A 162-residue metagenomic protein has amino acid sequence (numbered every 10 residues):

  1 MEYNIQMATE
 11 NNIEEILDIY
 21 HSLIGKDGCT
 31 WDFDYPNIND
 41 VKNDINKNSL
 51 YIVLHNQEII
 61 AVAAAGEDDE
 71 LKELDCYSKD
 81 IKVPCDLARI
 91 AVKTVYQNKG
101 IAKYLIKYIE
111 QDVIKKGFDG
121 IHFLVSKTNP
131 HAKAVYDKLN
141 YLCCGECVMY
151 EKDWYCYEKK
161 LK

Functional and structural regions predicted by a protein language model:
Y3-I16: A short beta-loop-alpha structural element at the N-terminal edge of CoA-dependent acyl/N-acetyltransferase catalytic
E10, G25-T30, D34-R89, K93: Acetyl-CoA-dependent GNAT
L17-Y20, I24: Hydrophobic alpha-helical core bundles mediating ligand binding, dimerization, or RNAP-core interactions
H21, D137-E146: Conserved acetyl-CoA-binding loop of GNAT-fold acetyltransferases
V92, N98-Q111, A134-K138: Conserved acetyl-CoA-binding loop-helix of GNAT-fold acetyltransferases
I106, V113-L124: Conserved GNAT acetyl-CoA-binding A-motif
F123-K133, M149-D153: Conserved beta-strand-loop-alpha-helix junction that forms the acyl-donor binding cleft
V148-K162: Terminal substrate-recognition subdomain of acyl/acetyltransferases
